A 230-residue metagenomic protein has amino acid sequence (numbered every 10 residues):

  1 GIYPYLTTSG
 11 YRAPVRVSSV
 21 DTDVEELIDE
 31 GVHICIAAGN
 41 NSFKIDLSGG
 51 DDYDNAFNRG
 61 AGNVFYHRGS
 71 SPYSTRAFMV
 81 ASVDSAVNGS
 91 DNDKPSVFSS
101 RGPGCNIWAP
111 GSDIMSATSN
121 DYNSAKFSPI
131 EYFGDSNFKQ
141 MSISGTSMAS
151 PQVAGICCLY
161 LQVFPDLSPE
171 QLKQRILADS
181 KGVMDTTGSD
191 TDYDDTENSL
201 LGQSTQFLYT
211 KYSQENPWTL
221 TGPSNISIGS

Functional and structural regions predicted by a protein language model:
G1, A77-M79, Q162-G229: C-terminal subdomain of the subtilisin-like protease fold in secreted/lumenal serine endopeptidases
G1-V15, A37-A38: Short acidic, glycine-rich surface-loop motifs adjacent to enzyme active sites
A13, V17-V20, S142, T146-S150 (+2 more regions): Solvent-exposed, acidic/flexible segments
S18, T22-D29, I36, F78 (+4 more regions): Solvent-exposed, polar/charged alpha-helical surfaces in well-ordered, non-transmembrane soluble domains, broadly
V32, N58-C158, Q162: Extracellular S/T/G-rich loop segment that most often corresponds to the catalytic His/Ser-adjacent loop
I34-N41, G49: Conserved beta-alpha-beta core of the PfkB/ribokinase-like small-molecule kinase fold
G39-S42, D84-V87, S112-D113, L161 (+2 more regions): Acidic glycine-/aspartate-rich tracts in secreted/extracellular proteins
L47, D52-A56: Intrinsically disordered, low-complexity cytosolic loops and termini enriched in serine/threonine/proline
